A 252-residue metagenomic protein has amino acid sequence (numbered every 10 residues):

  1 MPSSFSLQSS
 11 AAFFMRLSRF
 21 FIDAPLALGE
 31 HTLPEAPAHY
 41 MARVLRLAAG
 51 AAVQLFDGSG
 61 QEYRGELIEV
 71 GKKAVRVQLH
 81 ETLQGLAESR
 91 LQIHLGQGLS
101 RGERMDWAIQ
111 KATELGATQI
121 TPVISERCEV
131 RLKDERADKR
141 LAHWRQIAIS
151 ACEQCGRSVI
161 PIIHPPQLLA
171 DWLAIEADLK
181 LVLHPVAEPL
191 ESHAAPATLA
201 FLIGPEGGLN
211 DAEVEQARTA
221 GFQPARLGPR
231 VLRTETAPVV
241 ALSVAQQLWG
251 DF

Functional and structural regions predicted by a protein language model:
M1-Q84: N-terminal positively charged helical leader segments and presequences
H31-L33, R90-H94, A197-A200, T219-L227: Glycine/charged-rich beta-loop-alpha catalytic/anionic-binding loops adjacent to active sites
V77, I160-H164, P224: Generic structural signal for residues in well-ordered beta-strands
L86-L181: RNA substrate-binding interface of SAM-dependent RNA methyltransferases
K180-V214, F222-A225: Active-site/ligand-binding-proximal alpha/beta "capping" segment
D211-F252: Structured adenosyl-cofactor binding patch, chiefly the S-adenosyl-L-methionine
